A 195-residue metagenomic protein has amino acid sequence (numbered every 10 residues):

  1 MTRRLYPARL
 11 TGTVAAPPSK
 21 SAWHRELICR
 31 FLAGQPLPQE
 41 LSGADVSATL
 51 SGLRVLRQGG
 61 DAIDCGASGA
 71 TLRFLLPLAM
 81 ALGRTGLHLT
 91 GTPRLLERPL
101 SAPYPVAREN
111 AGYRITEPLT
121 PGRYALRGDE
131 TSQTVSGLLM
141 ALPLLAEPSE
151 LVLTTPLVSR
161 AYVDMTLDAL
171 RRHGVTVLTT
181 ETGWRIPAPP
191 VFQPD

Functional and structural regions predicted by a protein language model:
M1-D195: Structural preference for solvent-exposed beta-strand-turn elements and adjacent flexible terminal/loop segments within
